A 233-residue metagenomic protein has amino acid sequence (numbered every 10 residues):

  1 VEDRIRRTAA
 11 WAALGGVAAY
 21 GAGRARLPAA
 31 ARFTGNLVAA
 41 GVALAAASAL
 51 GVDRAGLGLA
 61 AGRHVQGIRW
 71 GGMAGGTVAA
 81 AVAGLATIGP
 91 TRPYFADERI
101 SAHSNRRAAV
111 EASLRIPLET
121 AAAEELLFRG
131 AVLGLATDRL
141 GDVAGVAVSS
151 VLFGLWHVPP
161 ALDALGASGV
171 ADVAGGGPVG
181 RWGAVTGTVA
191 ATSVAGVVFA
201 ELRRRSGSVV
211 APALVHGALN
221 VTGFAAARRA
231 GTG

Functional and structural regions predicted by a protein language model:
V1-T8, Y94, A230-G233: Actinobacteria-biased recognition of intrinsically disordered, low-complexity terminal regions
E2-R54, H64-G71, E111: Alpha-helical transmembrane segments in multi-pass membrane proteins
I5, A29, F33, L37 (+7 more regions): Hydrophobic, aromatic-rich alpha-helical transmembrane segments and their membrane-interface anchor motifs
V17-G23, A43-G51, A81-A86, H157 (+2 more regions): Structural signal for membrane-spanning alpha-helices in multi-pass inner-membrane proteins, emphasizing helix cores
L37-A46, G72, T77, A190 (+2 more regions): Membrane-active amphipathic alpha-helices enriched in small hydrophobic residues
R54-T120, L133, T137-D138, A171-V179: Juxtamembrane helix-loop-helix connectors linking adjacent transmembrane helices in multi-pass membrane enzymes
A109-G233: Transmembrane helix-loop-helix hairpins at the membrane interface of multi-pass integral membrane proteins
